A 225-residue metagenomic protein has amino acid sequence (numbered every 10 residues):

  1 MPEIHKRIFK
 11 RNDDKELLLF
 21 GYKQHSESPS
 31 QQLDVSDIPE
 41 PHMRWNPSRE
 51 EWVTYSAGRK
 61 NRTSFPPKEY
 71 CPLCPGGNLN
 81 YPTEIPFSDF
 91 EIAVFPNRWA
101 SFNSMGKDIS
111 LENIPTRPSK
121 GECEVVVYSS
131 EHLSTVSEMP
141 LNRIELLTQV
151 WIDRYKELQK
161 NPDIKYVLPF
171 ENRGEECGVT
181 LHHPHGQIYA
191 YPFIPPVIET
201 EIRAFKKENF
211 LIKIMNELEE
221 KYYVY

Functional and structural regions predicted by a protein language model:
M1-Y225: HIT superfamily nucleotide-processing domains
